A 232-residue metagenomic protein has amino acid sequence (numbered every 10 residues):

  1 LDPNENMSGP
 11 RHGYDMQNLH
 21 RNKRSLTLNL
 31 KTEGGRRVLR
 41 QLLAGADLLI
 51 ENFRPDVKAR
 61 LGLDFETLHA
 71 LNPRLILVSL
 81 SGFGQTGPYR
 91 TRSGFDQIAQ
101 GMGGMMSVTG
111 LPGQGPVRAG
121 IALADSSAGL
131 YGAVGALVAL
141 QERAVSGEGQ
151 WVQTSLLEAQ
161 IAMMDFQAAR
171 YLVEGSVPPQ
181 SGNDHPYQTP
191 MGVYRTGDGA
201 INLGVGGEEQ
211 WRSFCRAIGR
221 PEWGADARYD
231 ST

Functional and structural regions predicted by a protein language model:
L1, L172-P178: Short Pro/Gly-enriched beta-strand edge/turn motifs at strand-loop
L1-E148: N-terminal helix-loop segment corresponding to the beta1-alpha1 unit of nucleotide/adenylate-binding folds
M16, S181-P186, M191-V193: Short Gly/Pro-enriched turn/cap motifs at secondary-structure boundaries
N29, E51, T154-L157, L203-V205: Active-site-adjacent beta-strand anchor residues
G82-G84, L156-I161, D198, G206-E209: Glycine-rich beta-alpha junction loops
Q85, G113-A122, A144-Q160, P179-P186 (+1 more regions): Conserved Rossmann-fold dehydrogenase catalytic segment
G129-G149, A162-E174, C215-E222, D226: Oxidoreductase and adenylate-handling cofactor-binding alpha/beta cores
T189-T232: Aromatic-enriched alpha-helical interface/lid elements that frame and gate functional surfaces
